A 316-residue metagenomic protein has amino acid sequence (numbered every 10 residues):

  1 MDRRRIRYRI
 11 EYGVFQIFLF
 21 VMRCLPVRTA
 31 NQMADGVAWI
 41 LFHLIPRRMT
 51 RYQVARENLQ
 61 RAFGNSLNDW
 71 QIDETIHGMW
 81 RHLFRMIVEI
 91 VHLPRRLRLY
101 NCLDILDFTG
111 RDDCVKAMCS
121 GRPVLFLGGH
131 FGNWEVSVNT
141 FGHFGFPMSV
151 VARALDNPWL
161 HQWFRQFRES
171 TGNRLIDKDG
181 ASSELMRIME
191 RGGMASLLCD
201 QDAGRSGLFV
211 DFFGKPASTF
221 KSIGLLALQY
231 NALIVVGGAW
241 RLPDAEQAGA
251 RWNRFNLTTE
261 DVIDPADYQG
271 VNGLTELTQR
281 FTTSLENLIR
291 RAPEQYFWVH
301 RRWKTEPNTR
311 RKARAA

Functional and structural regions predicted by a protein language model:
M1-G128, G172: Membrane-anchoring hydrophobic helices of lipid-metabolizing enzymes
D2-I6, R28, N65-D69, H77 (+3 more regions): Non-catalytic C-terminal accessory region of glycerolipid acyltransferases and related lyso-lipid remodeling enzymes
G13, R51, L106, D177 (+1 more regions): Soluble or luminal CAZymes and related metallo-dependent hydrolases
I17, V54, D112, V136 (+4 more regions): Short Gly/charged-rich anion-binding patches and loops
R48-V54, A154-P158, A217-F220: Active-site metal-coordination segments of metallo-dependent hydrolases
L93, S120-D179, R205-L208, F212: Catalytic core of membrane glycerolipid acyltransferases/transacylases, capturing the structured, soluble-facing
Y100-I105, R153, S170-I176, F213-G214 (+2 more regions): Short, flexible loop segments at the rims of nucleotide/cofactor-binding pockets, characterized by
